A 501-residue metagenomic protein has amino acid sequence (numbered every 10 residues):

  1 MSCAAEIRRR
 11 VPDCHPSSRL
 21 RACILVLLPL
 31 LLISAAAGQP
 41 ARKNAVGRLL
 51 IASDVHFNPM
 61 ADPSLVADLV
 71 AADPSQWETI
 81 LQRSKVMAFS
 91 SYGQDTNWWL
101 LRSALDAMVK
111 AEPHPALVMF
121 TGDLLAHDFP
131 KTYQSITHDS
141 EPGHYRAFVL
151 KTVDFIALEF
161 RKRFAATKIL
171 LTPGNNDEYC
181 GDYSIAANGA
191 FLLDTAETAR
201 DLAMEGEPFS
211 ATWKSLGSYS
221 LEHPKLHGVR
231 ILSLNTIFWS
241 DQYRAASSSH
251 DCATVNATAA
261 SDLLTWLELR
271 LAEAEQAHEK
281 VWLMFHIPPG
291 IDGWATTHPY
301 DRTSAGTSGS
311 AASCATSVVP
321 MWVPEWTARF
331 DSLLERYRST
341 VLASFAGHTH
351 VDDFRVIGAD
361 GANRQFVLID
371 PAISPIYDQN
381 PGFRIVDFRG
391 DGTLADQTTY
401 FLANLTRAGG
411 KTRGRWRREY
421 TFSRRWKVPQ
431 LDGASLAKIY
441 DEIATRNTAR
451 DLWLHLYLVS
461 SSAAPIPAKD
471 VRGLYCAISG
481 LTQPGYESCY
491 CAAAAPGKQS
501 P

Functional and structural regions predicted by a protein language model:
M1-R19: N-terminal secretory signal peptides that target proteins for export/translocation
C23-I33: Bacterial N-terminal signal peptides
P40-F120, F191-R230, N235-E273, A277 (+2 more regions): Metal-dependent phosphoesterase/phosphodiesterase active-site architecture
I51-S53, A116-D123, F164-G174, L283-H286 (+3 more regions): Active-site neighborhood of phospho(di)ester-bond hydrolases with catalytic His/Asp-centered motifs
N58-A61, A126-F129, L171-D182, S240-Q242 (+4 more regions): Active-site environment of divalent metal-dependent phosphoester hydrolases
D73-Y183: Core catalytic region of metal-dependent phosphoesterases/phosphodiesterases, especially metallo-beta-lactamase-like
P142-L158, L192-E197, A260-L267, V323-F330: Well-ordered, non-membrane alpha-helical segments in soluble/globular domains
D241-L264, A274-V341: Active-site-proximal segments of metal-dependent phosphoesterases and phosphodiesterases across multiple
